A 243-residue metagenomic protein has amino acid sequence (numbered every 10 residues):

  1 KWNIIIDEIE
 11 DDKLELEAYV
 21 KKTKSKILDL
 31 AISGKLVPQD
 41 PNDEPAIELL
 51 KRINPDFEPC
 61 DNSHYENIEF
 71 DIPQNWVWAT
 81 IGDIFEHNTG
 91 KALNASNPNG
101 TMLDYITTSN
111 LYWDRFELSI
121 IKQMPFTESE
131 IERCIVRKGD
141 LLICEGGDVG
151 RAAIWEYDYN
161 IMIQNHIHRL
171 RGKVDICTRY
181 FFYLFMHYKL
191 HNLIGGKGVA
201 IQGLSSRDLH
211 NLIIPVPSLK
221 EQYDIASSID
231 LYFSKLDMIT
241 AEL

Functional and structural regions predicted by a protein language model:
K1-A31, K35-L36, N62-K91, N211 (+3 more regions): Non-catalytic DNA-recognition/assembly elements of restriction-modification systems
K21-S25, G100-L103, D140, T178-F182: Non-catalytic, well-ordered alpha-helical scaffold segments
S33-D56, C60: Short histidine
P38-E44, D61-E66, N94-M102, I120 (+2 more regions): Short coil/turn segments at secondary-structure boundaries
V77-D114, I131, V149, S205: Low-complexity, Lys/Gly-biased intrinsically disordered segments
T107-T108, M124-M186, G195-G198, G203-S205 (+1 more regions): A short beta-sheet element
R115-S119: Cytochrome P450 core scaffold surrounding the K-helix E-X-X-R motif and the conserved "meander" helix-loop region
F181, K189, Q222-I225: Interdomain signal-transducing alpha-helices
